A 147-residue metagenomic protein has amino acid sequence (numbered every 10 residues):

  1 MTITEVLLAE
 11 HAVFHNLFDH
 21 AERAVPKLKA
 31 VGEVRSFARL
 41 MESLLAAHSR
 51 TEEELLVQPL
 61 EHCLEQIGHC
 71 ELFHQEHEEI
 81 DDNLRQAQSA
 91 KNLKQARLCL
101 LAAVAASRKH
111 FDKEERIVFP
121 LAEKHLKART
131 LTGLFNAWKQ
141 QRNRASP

Functional and structural regions predicted by a protein language model:
M1-P147: Small-residue-biased structural context
